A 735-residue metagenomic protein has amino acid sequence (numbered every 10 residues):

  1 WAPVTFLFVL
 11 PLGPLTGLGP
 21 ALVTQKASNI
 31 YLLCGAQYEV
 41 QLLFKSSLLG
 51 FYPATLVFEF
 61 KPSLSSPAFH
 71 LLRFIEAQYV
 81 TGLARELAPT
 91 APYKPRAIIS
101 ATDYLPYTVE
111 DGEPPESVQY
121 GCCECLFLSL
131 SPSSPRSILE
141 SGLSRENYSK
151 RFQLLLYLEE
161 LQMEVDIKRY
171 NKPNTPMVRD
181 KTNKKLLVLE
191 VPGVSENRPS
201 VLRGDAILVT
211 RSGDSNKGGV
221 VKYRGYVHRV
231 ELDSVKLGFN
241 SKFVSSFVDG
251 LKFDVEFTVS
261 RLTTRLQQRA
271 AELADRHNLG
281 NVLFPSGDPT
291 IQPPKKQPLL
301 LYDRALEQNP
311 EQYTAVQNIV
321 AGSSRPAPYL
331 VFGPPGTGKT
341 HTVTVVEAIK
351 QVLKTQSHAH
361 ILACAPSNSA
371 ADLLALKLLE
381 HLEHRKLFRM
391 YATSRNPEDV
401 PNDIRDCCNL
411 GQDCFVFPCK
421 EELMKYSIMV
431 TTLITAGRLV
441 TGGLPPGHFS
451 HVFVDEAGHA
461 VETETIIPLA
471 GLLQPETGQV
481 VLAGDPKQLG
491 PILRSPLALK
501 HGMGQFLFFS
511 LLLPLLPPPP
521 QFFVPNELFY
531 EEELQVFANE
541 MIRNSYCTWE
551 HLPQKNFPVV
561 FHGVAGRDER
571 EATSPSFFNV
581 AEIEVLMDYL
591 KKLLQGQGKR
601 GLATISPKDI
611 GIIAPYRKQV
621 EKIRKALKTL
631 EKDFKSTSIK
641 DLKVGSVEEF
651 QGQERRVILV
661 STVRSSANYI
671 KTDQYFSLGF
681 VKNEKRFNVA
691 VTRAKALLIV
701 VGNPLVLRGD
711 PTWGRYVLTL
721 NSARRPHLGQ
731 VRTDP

Functional and structural regions predicted by a protein language model:
W1-T5, L42, A54-F60: Buried hydrophobic-core signal for structured, non-transmembrane domains
V4-Q37: Surface-exposed binding patches on compact interaction domains or structured appendages
A36-E39, L49-V57: Short, solvent-exposed loop/turn segments enriched in Ser/Thr/Gly
F44-L48, S212-K217, A436, V663-R664: Short, charged beta-turn/beta-strand-edge "cap" motif at the junction between a beta-strand and an adjacent loop
P53, V57-E59, S63, P67-L72 (+7 more regions): Pre-ATPase regulatory/linker segments immediately N-terminal to the P-loop/RecA-like helicase/translocase core
P199-L202, S323, A327, C419-Y426 (+2 more regions): Short basic/glycine-enriched coil/helix segment immediately N-terminal to the Walker B
S234, F239-T431, L534-G601, R617: ASCE P-loop NTPase motor cores of helicases and related translocases
Q356-H358, S367, L382, I434-A436 (+1 more regions): Conserved helicase motor core of SF1/SF2 NTP-dependent helicases
